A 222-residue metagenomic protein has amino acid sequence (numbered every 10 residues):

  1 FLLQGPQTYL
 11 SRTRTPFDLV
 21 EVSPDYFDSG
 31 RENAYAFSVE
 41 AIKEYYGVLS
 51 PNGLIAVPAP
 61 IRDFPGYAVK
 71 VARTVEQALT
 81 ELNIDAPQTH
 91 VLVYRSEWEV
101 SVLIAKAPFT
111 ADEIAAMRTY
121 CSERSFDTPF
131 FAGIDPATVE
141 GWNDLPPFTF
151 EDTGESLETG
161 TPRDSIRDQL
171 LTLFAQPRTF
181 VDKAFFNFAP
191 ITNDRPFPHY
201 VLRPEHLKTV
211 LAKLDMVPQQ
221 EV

Functional and structural regions predicted by a protein language model:
F1-A72, E76-L82: The AdoMet/dcAdoMet-binding core of the Class I SAM-like
P6, E81-V222: Soluble small-group transferase modules, centered on the S-adenosyl donor enzyme superfamily
